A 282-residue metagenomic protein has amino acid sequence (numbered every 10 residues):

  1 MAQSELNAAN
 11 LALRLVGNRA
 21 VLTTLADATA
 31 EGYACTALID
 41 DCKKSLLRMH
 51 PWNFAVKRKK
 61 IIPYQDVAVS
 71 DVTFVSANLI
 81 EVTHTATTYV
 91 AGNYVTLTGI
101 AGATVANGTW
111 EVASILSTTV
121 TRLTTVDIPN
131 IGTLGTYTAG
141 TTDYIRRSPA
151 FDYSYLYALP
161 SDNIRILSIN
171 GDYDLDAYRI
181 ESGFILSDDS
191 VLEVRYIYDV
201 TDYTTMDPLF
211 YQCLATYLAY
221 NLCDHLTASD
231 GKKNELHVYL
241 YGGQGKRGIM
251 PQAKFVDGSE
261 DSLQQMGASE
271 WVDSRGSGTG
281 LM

Functional and structural regions predicted by a protein language model:
M1-A68, T141-M282: Glycine-enriched, solvent-exposed interface loops adjoining structured elements
D66-R146: Small/polar beta-strand repeat architecture
